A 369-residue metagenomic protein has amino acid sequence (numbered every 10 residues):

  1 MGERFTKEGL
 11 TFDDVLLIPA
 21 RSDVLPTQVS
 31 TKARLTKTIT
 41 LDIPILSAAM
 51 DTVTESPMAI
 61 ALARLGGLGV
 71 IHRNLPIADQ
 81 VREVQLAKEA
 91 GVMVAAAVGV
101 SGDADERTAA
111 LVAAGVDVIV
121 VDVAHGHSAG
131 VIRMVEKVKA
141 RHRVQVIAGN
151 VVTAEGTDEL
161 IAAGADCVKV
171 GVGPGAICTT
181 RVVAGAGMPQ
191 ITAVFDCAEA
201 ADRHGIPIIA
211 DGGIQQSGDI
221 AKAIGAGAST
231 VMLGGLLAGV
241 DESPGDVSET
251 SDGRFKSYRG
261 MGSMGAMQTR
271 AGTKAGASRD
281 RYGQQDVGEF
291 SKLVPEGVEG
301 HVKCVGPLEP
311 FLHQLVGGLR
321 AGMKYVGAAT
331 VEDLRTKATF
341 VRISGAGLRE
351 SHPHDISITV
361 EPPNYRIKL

Functional and structural regions predicted by a protein language model:
M1-M93, R254, M261, R279-L369: N-terminal capping/small domains of soluble enzymes
G2-R4, V15, V53-D211, Q215-R259 (+2 more regions): Alpha/beta enzyme core
A200, T269-G272: Extracellular beta-strand/loop-rich repeat segments of large surface/secreted proteins
